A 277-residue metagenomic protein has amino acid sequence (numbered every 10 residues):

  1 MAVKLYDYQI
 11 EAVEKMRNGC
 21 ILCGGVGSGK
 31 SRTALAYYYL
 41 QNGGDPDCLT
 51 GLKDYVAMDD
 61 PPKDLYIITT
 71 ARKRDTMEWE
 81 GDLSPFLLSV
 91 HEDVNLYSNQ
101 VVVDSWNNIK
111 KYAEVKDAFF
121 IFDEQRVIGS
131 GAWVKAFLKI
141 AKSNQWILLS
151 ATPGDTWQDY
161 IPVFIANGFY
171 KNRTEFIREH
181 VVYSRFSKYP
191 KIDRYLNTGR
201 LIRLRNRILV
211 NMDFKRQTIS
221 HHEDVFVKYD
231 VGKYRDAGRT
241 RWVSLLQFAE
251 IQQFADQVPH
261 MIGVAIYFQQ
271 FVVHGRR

Functional and structural regions predicted by a protein language model:
M1-C23: Conserved pre-motif I regulatory segment
L22, I67, D104, F120-I121 (+1 more regions): Hydrophobic positions in the central parallel beta-sheet of the AAA+
V26, S31-Y38, N42-S84, G154-D159: Conserved Walker A/P-loop ATP-binding site and its immediately adjacent core in helicase/helicase-like ATPase domains
K63-D64, F119, A136-I219: Conserved P-loop NTPase motor "coupling/switch" region that bridges the ATPase
T70, D82-D117: Inter-Walker segment of RecA-like/P-loop motor cores
R72-D75, N108, V127, T152-T156 (+1 more regions): Conserved nucleotide-binding/hydrolysis micro-motifs of P-loop NTPases
D123-Q125: Walker B catalytic acidic pair
K215-R277: Conserved helicase/translocase motor-coupling segment
